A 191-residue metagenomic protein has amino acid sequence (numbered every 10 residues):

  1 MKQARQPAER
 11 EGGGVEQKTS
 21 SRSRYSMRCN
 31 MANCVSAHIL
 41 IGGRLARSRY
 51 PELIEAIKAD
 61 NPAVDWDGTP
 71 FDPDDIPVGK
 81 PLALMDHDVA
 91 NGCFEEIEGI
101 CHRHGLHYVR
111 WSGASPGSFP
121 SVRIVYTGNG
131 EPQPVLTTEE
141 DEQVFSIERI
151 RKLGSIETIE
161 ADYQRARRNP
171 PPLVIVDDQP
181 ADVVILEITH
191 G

Functional and structural regions predicted by a protein language model:
M1, A32, A37, I41-G43 (+2 more regions): Glycine-centered flexibility motif
K2-G14, S21: Positively charged N-terminal leader segments that act as targeting/secretion signals
G12-G13, R28, I100: The N-terminal extracellular segments of secreted preproproteins, especially immediately downstream of signal
K18-T19, I188: Intrinsically disordered/low-complexity terminal segments and short unstructured peptides
R22-D65, H190-G191: Short, extreme N-terminal segment that most often corresponds to the first beta-strand
S48-E55, A59, T69, D74 (+2 more regions): Polar/charged alpha-helical tracts
E55-A90, E95: N-terminal interaction modules that seed assembly of large macromolecular complexes
V78-G191: Charged interaction segments
